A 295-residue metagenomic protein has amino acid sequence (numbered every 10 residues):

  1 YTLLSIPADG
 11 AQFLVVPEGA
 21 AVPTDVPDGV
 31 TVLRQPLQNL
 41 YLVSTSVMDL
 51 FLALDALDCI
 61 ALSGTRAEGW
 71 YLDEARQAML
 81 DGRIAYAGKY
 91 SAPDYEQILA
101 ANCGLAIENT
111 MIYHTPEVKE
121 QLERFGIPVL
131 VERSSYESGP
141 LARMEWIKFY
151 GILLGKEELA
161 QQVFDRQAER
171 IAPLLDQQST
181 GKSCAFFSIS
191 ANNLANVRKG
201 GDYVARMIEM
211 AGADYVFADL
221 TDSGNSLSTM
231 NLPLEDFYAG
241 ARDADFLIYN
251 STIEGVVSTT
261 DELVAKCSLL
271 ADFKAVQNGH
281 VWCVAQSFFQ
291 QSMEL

Functional and structural regions predicted by a protein language model:
S5-L99, L105-I112: A short, structured surface patch at a secondary-structure boundary
R34, Y41, K89-P93, N109-P116 (+7 more regions): Soluble non-cytosolic domains of exported or imported proteins
Q38, L57-C59, N102-G104, F125-L130 (+6 more regions): Loop/turn elements at helix/coil->beta-strand transitions in domains of secreted/extracellular proteins
L40, S46-D49, R66-G69, P93 (+6 more regions): Solvent-exposed loop/turn segments at secondary-structure junctions within structured extracellular/periplasmic domains
Y41-T45, D49-L52, L159-G212: Basic- and aromatic-lined ligand-binding clefts that recognize polyanionic substrates
A92-C103, N231-D243: Short helices/loops that flank or line small-molecule/ion binding pockets
E137-Q162, D243-L295: Structured C-terminal subdomain patch of bacterial secreted/periplasmic proteins
V204-S226, I248-S251, C283: His/Asp/Glu-enriched short active-site or ligand-binding loop at hydrolase and phosphoryl-transfer sites
